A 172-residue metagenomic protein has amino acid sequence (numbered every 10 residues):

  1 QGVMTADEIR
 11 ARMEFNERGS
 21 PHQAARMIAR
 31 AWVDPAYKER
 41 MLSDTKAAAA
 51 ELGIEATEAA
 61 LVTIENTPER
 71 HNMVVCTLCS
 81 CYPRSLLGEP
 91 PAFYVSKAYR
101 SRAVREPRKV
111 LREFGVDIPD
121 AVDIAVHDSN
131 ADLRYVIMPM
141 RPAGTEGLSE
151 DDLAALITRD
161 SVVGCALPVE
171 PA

Functional and structural regions predicted by a protein language model:
Q1-A172: Terminal, compositionally biased segments used for targeting/anchoring and flexible tails
